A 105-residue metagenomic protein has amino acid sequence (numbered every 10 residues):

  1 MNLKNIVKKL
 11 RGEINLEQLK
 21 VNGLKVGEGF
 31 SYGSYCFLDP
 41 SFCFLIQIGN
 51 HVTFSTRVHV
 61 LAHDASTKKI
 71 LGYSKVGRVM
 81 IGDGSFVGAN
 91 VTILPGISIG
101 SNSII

Functional and structural regions predicted by a protein language model:
M1-L19: Membrane-proximal basic amphipathic "stem/tether" segments
L19-K20, L24-V26, F30-I105: Structural signal for interior beta-strand "rungs" in well-ordered beta-sheet cores of soluble enzyme domains
